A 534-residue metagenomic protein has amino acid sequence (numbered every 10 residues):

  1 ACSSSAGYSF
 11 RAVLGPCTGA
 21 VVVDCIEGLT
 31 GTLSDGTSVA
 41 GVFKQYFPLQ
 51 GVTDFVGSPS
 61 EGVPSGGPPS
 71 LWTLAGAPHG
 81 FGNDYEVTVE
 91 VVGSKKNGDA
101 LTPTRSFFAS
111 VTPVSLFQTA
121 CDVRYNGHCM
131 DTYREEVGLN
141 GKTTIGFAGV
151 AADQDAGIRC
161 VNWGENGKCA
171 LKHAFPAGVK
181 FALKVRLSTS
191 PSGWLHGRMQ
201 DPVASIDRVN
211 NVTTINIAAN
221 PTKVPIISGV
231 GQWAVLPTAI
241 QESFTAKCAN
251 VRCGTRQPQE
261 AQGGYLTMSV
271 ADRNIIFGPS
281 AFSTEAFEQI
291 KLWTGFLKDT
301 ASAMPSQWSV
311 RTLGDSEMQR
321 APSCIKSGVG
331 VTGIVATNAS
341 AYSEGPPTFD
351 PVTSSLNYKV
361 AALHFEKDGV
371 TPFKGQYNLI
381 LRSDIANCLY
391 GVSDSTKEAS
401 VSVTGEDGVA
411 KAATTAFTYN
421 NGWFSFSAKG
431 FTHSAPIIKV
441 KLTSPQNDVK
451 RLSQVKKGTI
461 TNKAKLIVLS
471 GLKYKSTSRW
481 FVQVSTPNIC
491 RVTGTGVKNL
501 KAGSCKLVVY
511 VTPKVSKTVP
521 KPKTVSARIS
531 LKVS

Functional and structural regions predicted by a protein language model:
A1-G333: Long, leucine/valine-rich, helix-dominated scaffolding and oligomerization segments
N338-S400: Proteolytic processing hotspots in large secreted/extracellular or virion-associated proteins and select intracellular
Q376-Y390, W423-G430, L469, T493-K498: Exposed aromatic-hydrophobic patches
S393-E398, E406-V409, K473-R479: Short proline/glycine-enriched turn/loop motifs at strand-loop junctions of beta-rich domains
T404-V409, S485-I489: Change "in extracellular beta-sheet-rich domains … of secreted and cell-surface proteins" to "in beta-sheet-rich domains
V409-G422: Solvent-exposed serine/threonine-rich low-complexity stretches and specific carbohydrate-binding patches
F424-Q446: C-terminal beta-strand-rich structural cap/linker in extracellular carbohydrate-active enzymes
N447-S534: Extracytoplasmic soluble-region selector
